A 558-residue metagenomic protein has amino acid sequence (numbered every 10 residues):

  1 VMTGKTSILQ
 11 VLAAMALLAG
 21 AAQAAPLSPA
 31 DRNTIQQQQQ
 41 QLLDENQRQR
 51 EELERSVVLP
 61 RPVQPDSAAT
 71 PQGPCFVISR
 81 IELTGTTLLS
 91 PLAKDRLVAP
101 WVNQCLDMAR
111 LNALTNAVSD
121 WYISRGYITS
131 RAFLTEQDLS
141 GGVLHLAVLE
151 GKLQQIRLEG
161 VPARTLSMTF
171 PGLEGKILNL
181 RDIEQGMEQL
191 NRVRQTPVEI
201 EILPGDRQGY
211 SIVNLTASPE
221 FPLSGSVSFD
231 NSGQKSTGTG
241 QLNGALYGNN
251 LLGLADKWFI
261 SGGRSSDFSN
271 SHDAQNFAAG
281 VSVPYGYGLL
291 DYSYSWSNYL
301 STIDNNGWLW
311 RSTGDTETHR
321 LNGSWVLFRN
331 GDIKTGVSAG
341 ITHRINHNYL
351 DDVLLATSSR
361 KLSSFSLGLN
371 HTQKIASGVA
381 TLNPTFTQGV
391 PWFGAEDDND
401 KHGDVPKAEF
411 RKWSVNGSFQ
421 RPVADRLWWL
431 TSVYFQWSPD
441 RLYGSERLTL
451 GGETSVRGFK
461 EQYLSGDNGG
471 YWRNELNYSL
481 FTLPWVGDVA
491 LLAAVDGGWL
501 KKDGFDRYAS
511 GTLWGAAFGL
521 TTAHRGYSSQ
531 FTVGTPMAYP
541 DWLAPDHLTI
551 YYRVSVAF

Functional and structural regions predicted by a protein language model:
A25-G233, A245, G263-Q275, V433: Periplasmic polypeptide-binding modules associated with outer-membrane biogenesis and secretion
I202, V227-N231, W258-R264, Y292-N298 (+7 more regions): Transmembrane beta-barrel strands of outer-membrane/channel proteins
Q208-S211, P222-F229, Q234-A279, V283-Y292 (+2 more regions): Outer-membrane beta-barrel translocator/receptor signature
Q234-G238, S269-D273, L309-T316, R329 (+5 more regions): Replace "Gram-negative outer membrane beta-barrel proteins" with "bacterial and organellar outer membrane beta-barrel
L242-L252, Q275-Y292, D315-W325, F365-Q373 (+2 more regions): Feature captures outer-membrane beta-barrel proteins of Gram-negative bacteria and organelles
L251-K257, G286-L289, F328-T335, T372-T381 (+3 more regions): Short loop/turn motifs that connect adjacent beta-strands in outer-membrane beta-barrel proteins
N270-N276, T302-L309, H347-A356, F393-K401 (+3 more regions): Outer-membrane beta-barrel translocator domains and adjoining extracellular loop/strand segments of Gram-negative
K401-F558: C-terminal transmembrane beta-barrel domains of outer membrane proteins
